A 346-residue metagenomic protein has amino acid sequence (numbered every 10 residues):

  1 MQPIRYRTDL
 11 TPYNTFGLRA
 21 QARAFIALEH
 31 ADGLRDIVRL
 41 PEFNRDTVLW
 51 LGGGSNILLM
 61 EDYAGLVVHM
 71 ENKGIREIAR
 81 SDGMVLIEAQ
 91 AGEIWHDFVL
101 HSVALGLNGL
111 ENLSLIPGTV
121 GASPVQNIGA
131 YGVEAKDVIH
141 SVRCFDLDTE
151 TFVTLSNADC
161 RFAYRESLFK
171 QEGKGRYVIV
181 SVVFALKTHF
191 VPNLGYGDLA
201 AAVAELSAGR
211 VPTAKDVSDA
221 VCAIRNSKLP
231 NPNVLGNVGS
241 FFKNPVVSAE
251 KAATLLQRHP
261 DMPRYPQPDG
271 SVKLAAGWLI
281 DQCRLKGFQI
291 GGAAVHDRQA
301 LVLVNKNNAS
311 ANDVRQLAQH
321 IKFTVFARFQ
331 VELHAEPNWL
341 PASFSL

Functional and structural regions predicted by a protein language model:
M1-V142, D146-D148: Anion-binding (especially nucleotide phosphate/pyrophosphate-binding) glycine-rich loop and adjoining beta-alpha core
R5-Y6, T11-T15, I57, F152-N312 (+1 more regions): Phosphate/pyrophosphate- and phosphate-bearing ligand-binding catalytic cores of soluble enzymes
L107, A311-V314: Beta-rich strand-turn-strand
I321: Phosphate/pyrophosphate-binding loops and the adjoining catalytic core of nucleotide-dependent enzymes
